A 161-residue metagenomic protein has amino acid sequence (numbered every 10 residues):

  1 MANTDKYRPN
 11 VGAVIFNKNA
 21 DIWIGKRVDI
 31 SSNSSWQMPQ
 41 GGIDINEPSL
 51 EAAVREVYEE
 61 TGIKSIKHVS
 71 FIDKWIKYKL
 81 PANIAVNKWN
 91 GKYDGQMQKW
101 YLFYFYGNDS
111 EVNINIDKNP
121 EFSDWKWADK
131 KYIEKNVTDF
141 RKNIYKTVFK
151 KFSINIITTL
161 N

Functional and structural regions predicted by a protein language model:
M1-M38: N-terminal strand-loop-strand
D5-Y7, S35, G91-M97, D117-F122: A generic structural micro-feature
Y7, S49, V137, R141 (+1 more regions): Hydrophobic (often cysteine-bearing) scaffold residues that line and stabilize catalytic clefts of nucleotide/cofactor
N17-A20, V28, Y104-D109, K130-K131: Short loop segments at secondary-structure junctions
N33-Q37, S123-D124, T147: A short, polar/proline- and glycine-enriched secondary-structure boundary/capping micro-motif
M38-D73: The catalytic Nudix box helix
K74-V112, K126: Active-site-adjacent beta-strand/loop module that shapes the phosphate/pyrophosphate-binding cleft
Q98-Y104, V112-N143: NUDIX/MutT-family hydrolases
